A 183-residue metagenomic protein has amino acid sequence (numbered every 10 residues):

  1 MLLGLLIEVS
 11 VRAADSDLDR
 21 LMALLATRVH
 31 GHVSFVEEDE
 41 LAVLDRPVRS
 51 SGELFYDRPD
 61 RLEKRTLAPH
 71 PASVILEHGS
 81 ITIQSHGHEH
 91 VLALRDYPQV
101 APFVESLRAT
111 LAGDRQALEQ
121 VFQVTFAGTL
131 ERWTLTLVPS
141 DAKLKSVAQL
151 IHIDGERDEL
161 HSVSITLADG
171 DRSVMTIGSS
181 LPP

Functional and structural regions predicted by a protein language model:
M1-E8: Bacterial N-terminal signal peptides
V9-A13: Sec/Tat signal peptide C-region and signal peptidase I cleavage site
D15-L41, D45-P47, S85-S140, V147: Flexible, processing/modification-adjacent segments and terminal tails in exported/periplasmic/extracellular proteins
V33-V36, R49-S51, L76, A148 (+1 more regions): Extended beta-sheet lipid-handling architectures
F35, L62-T66, I81-I83, L135-L137 (+1 more regions): Short hydrophobic/aromatic-rich beta-strand segments that constitute the beta-sheet cores of beta-sandwich/beta-barrel
D45-G52, L150, D171: Amphipathic hydrophobic-ligand
E53-E105, S173, S179: An acidic-aromatic
R115-V124, G128-P183: Gly/Pro-enriched, hydrophobic low-complexity segments that function as extracytoplasmic propeptides/linkers
